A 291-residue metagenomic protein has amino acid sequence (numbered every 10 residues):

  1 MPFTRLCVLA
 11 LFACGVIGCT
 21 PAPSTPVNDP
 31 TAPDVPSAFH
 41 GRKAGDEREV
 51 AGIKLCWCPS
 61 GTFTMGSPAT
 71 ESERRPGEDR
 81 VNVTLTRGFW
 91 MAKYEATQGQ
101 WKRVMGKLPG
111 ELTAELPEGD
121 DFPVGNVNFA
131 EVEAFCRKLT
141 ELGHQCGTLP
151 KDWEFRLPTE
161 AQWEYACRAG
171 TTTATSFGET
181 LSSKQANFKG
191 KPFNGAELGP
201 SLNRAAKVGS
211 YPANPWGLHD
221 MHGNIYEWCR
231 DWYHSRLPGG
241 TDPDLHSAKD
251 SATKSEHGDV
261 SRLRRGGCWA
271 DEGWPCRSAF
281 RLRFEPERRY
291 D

Functional and structural regions predicted by a protein language model:
M1-V8: Bacterial N-terminal signal peptides that target proteins for export
I17-G18: C-terminal motif of bacterial Sec signal peptides marking the signal peptidase cleavage site
P21-N28: Bacterial Sec signal peptide processing site at the extreme N-terminus
A32-V35: Primarily auto-inhibitory N-terminal propeptides
E47-E111, N126-A130, G223, R230: A short glycine-rich, aromatic-capped structural motif
C58, T64, P68-E71, E118 (+1 more regions): Functional-site microenvironments in short loops/helix caps that host divalent-cation chemistry
V81-L85, L116, G199-S201: Short, flexible turn/loop "capping" segments at secondary-structure junctions
